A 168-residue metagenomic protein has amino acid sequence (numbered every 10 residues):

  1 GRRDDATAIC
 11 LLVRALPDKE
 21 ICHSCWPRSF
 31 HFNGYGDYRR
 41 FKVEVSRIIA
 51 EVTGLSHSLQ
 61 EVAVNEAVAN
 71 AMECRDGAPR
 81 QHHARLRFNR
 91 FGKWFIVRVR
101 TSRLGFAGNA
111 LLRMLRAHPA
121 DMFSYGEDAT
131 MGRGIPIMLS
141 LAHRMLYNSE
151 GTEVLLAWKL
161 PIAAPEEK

Functional and structural regions predicted by a protein language model:
G1-R3, T130: A generic fold-level signal
R3, C10-V62, E167-K168: Bergerat-fold GHKL ATPase/HATPase_c domain
R3-D5, H57, P79-H83: Short secondary-structure junction motifs
D4-A8, G151-E153: Short hydrophobic/aromatic beta-strand or adjacent loop that forms the aromatic wall/cage of a ligand/substrate-binding
D4-D5, E66, N70, T101: Acidic active-site catalytic centers that drive phospho-/nucleotidyl reactions and related ester hydrolyses
L16-K19, H23-C25, M72-K168: Conserved beta-strand-loop-beta-strand hairpin that lines the nucleotide-binding pocket of ATP/GTP-utilizing enzymes
I48-E51, N70, C74: Short hydrophobic alpha-helical module
L59, A63, A67, G134: Conserved N-box helix within the HATPase_c
